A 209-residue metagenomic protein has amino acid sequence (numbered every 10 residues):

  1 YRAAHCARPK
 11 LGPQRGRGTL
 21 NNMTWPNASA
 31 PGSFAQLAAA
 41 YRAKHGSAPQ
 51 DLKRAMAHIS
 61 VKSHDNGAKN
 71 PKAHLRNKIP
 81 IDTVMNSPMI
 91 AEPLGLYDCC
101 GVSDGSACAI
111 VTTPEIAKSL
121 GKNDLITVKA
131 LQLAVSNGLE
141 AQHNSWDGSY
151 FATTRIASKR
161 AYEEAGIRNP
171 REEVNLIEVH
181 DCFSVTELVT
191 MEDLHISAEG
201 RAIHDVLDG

Functional and structural regions predicted by a protein language model:
Y1-L11, E173-D193: Conserved beta-ketoacyl condensing-enzyme motif
Y1-P49: Flexible glycine-/small-residue-enriched beta->alpha junction loops that bind anionic phosphate/pyrophosphate groups
P13-L20, T24, K44, R54-H58 (+2 more regions): Condensing-enzyme catalytic core mediating Claisen C-C bond formation in acyl metabolism
A28-I81: N-terminal leader/propeptide and maturation segments of large enzyme subunits in energy/redox metabolism and hydrolases
K44-Q50, A157-E173: Phosphate/pyrophosphate-binding loops at sites that engage ATP/ADP/AMP, CoA/4′-phosphopantetheine, polyphosphate
C108, T153, A157-G166, T186-L194: Stable alpha-helical structural segments in soluble proteins, enriched in small hydrophobic residues
E140-S145, H180-I203: Short glycine/threonine-rich loop-to-helix capping motif typified by GTGT followed within a few residues by an Asp-Pro
I167-I177, R201, D205: Hydrophobic alpha-helical bundle architecture
